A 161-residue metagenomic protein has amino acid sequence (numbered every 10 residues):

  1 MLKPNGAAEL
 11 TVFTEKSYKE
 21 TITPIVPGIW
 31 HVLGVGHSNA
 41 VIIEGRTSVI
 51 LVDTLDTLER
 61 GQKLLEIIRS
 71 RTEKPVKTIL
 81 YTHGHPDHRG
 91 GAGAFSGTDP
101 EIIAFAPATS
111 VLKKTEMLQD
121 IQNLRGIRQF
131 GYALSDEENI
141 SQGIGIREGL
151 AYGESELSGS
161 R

Functional and structural regions predicted by a protein language model:
M1-K19: N-terminal pre-domain segments of enzymes
L2-G6, W30-V32, L55-D56, Y132: Short acidic/polar alpha-helix capping motifs at helix-coil junctions
T14, T54, I121-L124: Generic hydrophobic, helix-prone segments enriched in Leu/Val/Ile
T14-K16, G34-G36, S155, G159-R161: Short solvent-exposed loop/turn micro-motifs enriched in small/polar/acidic residues
K19-S70: Conserved beta-strand hairpin/beta-sheet module of binuclear metal-dependent hydrolase folds, prominently
I29, E59, E66-G159: Active-site HxH/HxHxD metal-binding segment of metal-dependent hydrolases
